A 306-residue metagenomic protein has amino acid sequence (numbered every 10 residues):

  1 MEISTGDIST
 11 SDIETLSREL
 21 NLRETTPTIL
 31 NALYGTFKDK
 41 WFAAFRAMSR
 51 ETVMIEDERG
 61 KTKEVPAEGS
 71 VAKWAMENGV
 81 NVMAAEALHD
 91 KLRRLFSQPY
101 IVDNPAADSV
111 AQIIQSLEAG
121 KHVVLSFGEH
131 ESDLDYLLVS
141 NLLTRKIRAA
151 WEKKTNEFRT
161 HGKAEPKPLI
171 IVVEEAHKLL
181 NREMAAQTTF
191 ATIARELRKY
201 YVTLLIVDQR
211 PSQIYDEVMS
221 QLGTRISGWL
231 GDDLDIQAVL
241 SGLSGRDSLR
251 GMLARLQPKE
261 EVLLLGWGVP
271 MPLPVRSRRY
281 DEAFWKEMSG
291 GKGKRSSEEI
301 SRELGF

Functional and structural regions predicted by a protein language model:
M1-T192, P258, V262-P270: P-loop NTPase motor domains
P27-T28, R148-E152, A194-K199, W229-D233 (+3 more regions): Glycine-rich loops and low-complexity Gly/Arg-rich segments that provide flexible linkers or classic glycine-based
F37, M48-E51, R148, R159 (+7 more regions): Short, intrinsically disordered/low-complexity patches at protein termini and at juxtamembrane boundaries
D39-A43, G223, S248, L265-G266 (+2 more regions): Alpha-helix boundary/capping detector
E129, D232, R279-D281: Non-catalytic surface loops within mature trypsin-like serine protease
S140-T144, G223, L243-S244, R279-D281: Short, solvent-exposed amphipathic alpha-helical segments in soluble enzyme and RNA/protein-processing domains
A191-R276: Conserved ATP-driven motor cores of ASCE-family P-loop NTPases powering translocation/secretion/packaging/pilus
K259-F306: Conserved P-loop NTPase motor module
